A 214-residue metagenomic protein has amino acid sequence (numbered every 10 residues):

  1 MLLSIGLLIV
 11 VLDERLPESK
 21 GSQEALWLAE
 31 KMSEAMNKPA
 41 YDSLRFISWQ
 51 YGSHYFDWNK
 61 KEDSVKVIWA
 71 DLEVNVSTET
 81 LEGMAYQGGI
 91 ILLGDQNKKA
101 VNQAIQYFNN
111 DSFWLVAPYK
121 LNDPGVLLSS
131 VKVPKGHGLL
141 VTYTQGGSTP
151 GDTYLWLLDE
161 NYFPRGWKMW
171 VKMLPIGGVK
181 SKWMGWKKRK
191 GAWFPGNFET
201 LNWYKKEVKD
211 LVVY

Functional and structural regions predicted by a protein language model:
M1-G52: N-terminal leader/targeting segments and the immediate start of mature chains
S22-L26, A35, P39, V126 (+2 more regions): Intrinsically disordered terminal and processing segments
A25, A29-E34, I47, Y107-F113 (+1 more regions): Short, basic/low-complexity N-terminal boundary segments at the transition from targeting/disordered tails
M32, K60, M184-K187: Extended lipid/amphipathic-ligand handling interfaces
D42-S77: Extracytoplasmic/periplasmic/luminal assembly and interaction segments in envelope/secretory/respiratory proteins
I47-W49, D63-A70, Y86, W167 (+3 more regions): One face of beta-strands
T80-D159, K172-G177: Flexible, processing/modification-adjacent segments and terminal tails in exported/periplasmic/extracellular proteins
P134-Y214: Gly/Pro-enriched, hydrophobic low-complexity segments that function as extracytoplasmic propeptides/linkers
